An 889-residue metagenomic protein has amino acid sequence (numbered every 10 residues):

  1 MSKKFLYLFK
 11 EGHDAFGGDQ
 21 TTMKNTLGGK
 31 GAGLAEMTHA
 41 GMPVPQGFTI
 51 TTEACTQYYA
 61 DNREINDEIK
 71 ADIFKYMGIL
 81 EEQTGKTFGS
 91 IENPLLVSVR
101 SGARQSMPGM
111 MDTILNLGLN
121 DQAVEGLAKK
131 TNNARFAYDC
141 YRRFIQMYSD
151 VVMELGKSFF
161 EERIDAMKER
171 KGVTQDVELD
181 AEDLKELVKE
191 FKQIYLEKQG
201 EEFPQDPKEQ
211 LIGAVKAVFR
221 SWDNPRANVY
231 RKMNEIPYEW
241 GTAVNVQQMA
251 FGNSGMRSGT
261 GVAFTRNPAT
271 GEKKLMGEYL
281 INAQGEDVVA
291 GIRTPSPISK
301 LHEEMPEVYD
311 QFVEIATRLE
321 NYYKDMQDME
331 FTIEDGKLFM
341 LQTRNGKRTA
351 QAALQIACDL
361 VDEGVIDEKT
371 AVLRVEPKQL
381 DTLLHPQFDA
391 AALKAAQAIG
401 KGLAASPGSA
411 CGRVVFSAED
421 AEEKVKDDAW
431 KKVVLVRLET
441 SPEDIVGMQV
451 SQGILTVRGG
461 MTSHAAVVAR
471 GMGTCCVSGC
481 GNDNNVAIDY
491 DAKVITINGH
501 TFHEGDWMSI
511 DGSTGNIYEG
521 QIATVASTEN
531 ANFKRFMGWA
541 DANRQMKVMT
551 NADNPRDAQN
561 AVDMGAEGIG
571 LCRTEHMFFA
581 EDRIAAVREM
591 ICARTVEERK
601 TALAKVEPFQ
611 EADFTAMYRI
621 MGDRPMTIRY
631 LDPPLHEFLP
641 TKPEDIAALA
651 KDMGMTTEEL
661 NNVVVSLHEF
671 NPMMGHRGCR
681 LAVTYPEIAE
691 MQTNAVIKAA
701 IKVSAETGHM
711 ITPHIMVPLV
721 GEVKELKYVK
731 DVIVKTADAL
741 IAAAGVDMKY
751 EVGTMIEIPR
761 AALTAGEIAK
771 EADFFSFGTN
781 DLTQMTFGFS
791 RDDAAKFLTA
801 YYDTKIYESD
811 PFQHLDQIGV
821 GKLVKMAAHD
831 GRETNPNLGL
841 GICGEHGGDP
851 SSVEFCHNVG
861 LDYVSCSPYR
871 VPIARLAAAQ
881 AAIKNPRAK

Functional and structural regions predicted by a protein language model:
M1-A396, W430-V434, S441-V446, Q452 (+9 more regions): Nucleotide/phosphate-binding sheet-loop regions of phosphoryl- and nucleotidyl-transfer enzymes
F48, V457-G459, S478-N482, C572 (+2 more regions): Short beta->alpha connector loops at strand-helix junctions that form conserved, small/polar/Pro-enriched
R100, E529-N532, W539-K889: Conserved alpha/beta-domain cores
V365-V450, N516-I517, Q521-I522, F533 (+2 more regions): Protease-associated
T440-E443, G460-S463, N482-I495, D553-R556 (+4 more regions): Short acidic loop-to-helix transition motifs that present clustered carboxylates
Q452-R458, C476, G841: A short, small-residue-rich loop immediately preceding and capping a beta-strand
M472-T474: Residues forming the flavin
